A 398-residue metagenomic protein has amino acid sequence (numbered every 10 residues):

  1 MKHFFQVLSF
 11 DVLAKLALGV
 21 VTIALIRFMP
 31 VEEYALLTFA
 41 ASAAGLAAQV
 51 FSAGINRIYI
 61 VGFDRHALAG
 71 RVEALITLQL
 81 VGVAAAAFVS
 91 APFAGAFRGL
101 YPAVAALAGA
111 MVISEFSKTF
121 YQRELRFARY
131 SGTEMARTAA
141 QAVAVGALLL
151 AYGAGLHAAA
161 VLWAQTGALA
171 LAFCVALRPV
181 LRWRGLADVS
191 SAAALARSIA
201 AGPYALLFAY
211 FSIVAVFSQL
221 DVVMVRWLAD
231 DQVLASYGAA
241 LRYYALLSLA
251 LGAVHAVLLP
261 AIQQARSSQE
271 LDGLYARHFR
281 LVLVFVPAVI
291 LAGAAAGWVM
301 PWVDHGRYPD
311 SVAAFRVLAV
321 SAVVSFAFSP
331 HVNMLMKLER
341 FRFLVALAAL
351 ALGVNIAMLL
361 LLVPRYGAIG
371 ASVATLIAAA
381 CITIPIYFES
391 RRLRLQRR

Functional and structural regions predicted by a protein language model:
M1, D64-V81, A201, Q269-P287 (+2 more regions): Interfacial transmembrane-helix starts/ends
M1-A53, A205-Q232, A351, I356-L360 (+2 more regions): Signature of the first transmembrane helix
F4-A14, G70, A106, Y121-G146 (+5 more regions): Alpha-helical transmembrane segments of multi-pass membrane transporters/permeases
Q6-L18, A136-Q141, A160-W183, S191-P260 (+2 more regions): Transmembrane helical elements of multi-pass membrane transporters/channels
L18, G45-A67, Y244-Q269, M334-K337: Helix-loop junctions and terminal segments of transmembrane helices in multi-pass membrane transport/translocation
V31-E32, P92-L107, D231, A294-F326 (+1 more regions): Interfacial segments at transmembrane-helix termini and the short loops linking adjacent helices
I58-R65, M111-E134, Q264, A322-L347: Membrane-interface junctions at transmembrane-helix termini in multi-pass inner-membrane proteins
P102-A105, G132-R184, L350, V354 (+1 more regions): Hydrophobic alpha-helical transmembrane segments
